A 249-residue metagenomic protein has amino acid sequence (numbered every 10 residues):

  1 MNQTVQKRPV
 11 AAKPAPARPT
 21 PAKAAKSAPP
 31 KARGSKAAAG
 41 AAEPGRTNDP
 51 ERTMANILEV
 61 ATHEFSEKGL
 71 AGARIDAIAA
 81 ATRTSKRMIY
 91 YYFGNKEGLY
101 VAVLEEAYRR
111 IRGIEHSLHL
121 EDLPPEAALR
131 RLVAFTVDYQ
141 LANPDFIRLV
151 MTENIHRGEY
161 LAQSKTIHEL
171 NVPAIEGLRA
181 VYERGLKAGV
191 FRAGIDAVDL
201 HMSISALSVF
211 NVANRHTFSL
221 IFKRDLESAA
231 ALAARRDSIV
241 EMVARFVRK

Functional and structural regions predicted by a protein language model:
M1-G40, F135-D138, A142, V172-A188 (+1 more regions): C-terminal peripheral helix-coil segments that are non-catalytic and often amphipathic
N2, N56, V60, E64-G98 (+1 more regions): Helix-turn-helix
N56, A127, R131, F135 (+2 more regions): Amphipathic alpha-helical interaction segments
L58, Y100, L104, Y108 (+3 more regions): Amphipathic, non-transmembrane alpha-helical scaffold segments
E67-A71, D122, N143, A188: Short coil/turn segments at alpha/beta junctions that flank glycine-rich nucleotide-binding fingerprints
V103-L132, A162, H168-N171: Amphipathic alpha-helical linker/stalk segments
A127, Q163-L170, K187-S203: All-alpha amphipathic helical-bundle segments outside canonical DNA-binding/catalytic cores that form hydrophobic
A128, A142-K165, R215-F222: Amphipathic alpha-helical segments used for helix-helix packing
